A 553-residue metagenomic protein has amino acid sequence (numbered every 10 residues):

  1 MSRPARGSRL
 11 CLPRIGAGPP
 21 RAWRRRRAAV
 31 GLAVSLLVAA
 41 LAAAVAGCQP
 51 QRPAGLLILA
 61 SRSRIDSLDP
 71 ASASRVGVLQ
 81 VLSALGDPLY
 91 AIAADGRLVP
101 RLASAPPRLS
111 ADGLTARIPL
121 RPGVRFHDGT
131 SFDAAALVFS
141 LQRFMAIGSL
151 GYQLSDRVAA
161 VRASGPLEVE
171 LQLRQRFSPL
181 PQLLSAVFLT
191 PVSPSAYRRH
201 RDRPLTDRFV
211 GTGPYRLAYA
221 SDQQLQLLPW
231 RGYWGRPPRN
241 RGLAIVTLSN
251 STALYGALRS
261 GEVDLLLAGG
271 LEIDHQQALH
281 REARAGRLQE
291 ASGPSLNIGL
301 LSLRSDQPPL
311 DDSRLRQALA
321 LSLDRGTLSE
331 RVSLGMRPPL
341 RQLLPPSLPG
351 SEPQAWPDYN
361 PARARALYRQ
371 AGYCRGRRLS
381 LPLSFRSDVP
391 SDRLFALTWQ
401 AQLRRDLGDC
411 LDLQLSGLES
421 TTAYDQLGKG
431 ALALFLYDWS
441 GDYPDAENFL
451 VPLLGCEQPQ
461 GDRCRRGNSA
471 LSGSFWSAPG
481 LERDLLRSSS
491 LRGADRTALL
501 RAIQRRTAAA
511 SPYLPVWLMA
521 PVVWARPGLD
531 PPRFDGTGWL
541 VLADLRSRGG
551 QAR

Functional and structural regions predicted by a protein language model:
C48, D222, R369-G441, P521: Ligand/substrate-recognition segments at binding pockets and active sites
Q49-P50, D409-G428, V451-P527, A552-R553: Extracytoplasmic/peripheral linker and loop segments enriched in polar/acidic and small residues with frequent Thr/Pro
A60-A111, P119, Q142, D207-G211: N-terminal lobe/hinge region of extracytoplasmic solute-binding protein
A105-L150, E170, L254-A257, P309: Aromatic- and charge-enriched surface segment that lines or borders ligand/interaction sites
R117-P119, Q153-Y197: Surface-exposed binding/hinge segments that line and control ligand-binding clefts or catalytic entry sites
R162, A218-Q226, V246-D306, E330: Extracellular/periplasmic solute-recognition and catalytic clefts
S185-P238, G242, T252, A362 (+1 more regions): Gly/Pro-rich hinge or "lid" segments in bacterial periplasmic/extracellular proteins
P338-A371, S387-F395: Structural transition elements
